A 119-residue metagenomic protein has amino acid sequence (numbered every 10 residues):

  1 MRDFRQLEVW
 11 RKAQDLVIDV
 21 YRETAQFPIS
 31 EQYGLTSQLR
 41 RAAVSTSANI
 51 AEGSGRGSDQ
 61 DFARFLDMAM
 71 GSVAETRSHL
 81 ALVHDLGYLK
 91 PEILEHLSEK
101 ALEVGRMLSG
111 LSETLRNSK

Functional and structural regions predicted by a protein language model:
M1-K119: Short, C-terminally biased terminal segments at protein or domain edges
